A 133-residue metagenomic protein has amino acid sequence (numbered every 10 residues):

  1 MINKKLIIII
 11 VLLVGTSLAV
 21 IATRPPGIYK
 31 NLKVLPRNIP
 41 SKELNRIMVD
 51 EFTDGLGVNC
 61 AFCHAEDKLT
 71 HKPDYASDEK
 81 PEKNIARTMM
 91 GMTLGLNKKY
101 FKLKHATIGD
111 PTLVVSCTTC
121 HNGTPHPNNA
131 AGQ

Functional and structural regions predicted by a protein language model:
M1-R24: Bacterial Sec-dependent N-terminal signal peptides
V20-Q133: Sequence context surrounding c-type heme c attachment/ligation sites in exported
